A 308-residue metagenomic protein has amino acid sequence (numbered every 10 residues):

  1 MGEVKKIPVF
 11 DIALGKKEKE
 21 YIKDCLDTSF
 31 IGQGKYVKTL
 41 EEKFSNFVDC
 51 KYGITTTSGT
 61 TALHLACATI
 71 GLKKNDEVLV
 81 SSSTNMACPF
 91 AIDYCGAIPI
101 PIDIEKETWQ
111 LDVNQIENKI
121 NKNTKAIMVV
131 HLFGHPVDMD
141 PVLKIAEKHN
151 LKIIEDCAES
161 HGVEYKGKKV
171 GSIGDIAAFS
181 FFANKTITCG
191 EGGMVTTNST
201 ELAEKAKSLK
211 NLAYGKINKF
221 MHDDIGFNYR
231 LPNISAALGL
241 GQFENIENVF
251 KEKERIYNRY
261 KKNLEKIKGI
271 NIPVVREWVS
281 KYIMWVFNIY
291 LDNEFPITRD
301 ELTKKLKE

Functional and structural regions predicted by a protein language model:
M1-I31, K35: N-terminal "arm"/small-domain region of PLP-dependent enzymes with the aminotransferase-like
F30-E77, A91-C95, P101-D103, K168: Phosphate-binding glycine-rich loop
V37-E42, C50-G53, N114, A126-V130 (+4 more regions): PLP-dependent aminotransferase class I/II
I54, L79, I100, I153-I154 (+2 more regions): Structural detector of well-ordered beta-strand residues that form the stable sheet scaffold of enzyme domains
A68-C157, E164: PLP-dependent aminotransferase-like
E155-C189, N218-D223: Conserved active-site segment immediately N-terminal to the catalytic lysine that forms the internal aldimine
S172-N211, N233-A236: Active-site PLP attachment segment
